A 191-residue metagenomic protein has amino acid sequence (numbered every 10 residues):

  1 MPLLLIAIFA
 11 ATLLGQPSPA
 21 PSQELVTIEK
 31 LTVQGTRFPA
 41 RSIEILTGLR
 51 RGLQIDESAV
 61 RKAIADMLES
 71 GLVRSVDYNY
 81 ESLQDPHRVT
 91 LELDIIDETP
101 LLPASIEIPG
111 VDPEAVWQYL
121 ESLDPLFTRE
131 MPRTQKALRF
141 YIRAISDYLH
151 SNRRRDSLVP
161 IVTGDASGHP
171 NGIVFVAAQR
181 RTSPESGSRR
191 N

Functional and structural regions predicted by a protein language model:
P2-T12: Bacterial N-terminal signal peptides
Q16-N191: Periplasmic polypeptide-binding modules associated with outer-membrane biogenesis and secretion
